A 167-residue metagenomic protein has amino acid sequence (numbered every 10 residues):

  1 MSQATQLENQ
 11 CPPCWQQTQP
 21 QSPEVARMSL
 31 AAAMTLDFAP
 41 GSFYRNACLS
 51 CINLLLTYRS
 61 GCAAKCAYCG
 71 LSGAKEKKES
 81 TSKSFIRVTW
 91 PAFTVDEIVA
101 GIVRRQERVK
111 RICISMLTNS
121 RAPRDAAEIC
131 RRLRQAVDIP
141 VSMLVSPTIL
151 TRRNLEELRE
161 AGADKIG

Functional and structural regions predicted by a protein language model:
M1-K65, L71-T89: N-terminal [4Fe-4S]-dependent radical SAM core
R45-C48, R104-R108: Flexible, charged surface loops at secondary-structure boundaries
C62, P123-A126: Alpha-helix N-cap/helix-start motif
C66, L158: Conserved active-site tyrosine of GNAT-family acetyltransferases
C69, A127-C130, L144: "Short basic amphipathic alpha-helical interaction patches in structured regions
A74-T94, I98, R105-P123, D138-N154 (+1 more regions): Core AdoMet radical
A127-D138, R159: Surface-exposed amphipathic alpha-helices with a cationic face
